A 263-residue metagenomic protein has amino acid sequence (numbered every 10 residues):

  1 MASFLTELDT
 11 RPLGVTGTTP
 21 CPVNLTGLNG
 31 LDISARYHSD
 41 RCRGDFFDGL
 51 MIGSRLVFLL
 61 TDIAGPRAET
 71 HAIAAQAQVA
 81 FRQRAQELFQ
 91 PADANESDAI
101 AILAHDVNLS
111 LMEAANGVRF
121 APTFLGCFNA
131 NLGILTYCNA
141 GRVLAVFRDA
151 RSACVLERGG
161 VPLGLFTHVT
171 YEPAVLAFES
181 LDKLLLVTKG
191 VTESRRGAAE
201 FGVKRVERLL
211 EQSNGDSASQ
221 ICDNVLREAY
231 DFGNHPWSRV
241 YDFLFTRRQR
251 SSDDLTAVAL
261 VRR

Functional and structural regions predicted by a protein language model:
A2-K183, W237-R263: … and, occasionally, acidic/histidine-rich disordered N-termini of signaling adaptors
P66, E193-S194: Short beta-strands and strand-coil junctions in structured, solvent-facing domains, enriched
R67, F89-A94, L209-G233: A short, conserved beta-to-alpha structural element at the edge of catalytic cores that scaffolds binding
T70-A74, Q78, A199, V203 (+2 more regions): Short, charged, low-complexity patches
F147-A150, R195-E200: Cytochrome P450 core scaffold surrounding the K-helix E-X-X-R motif and the conserved "meander" helix-loop region
K189: Conserved catalytic-loop aspartate of Hanks-type protein kinases
F201-E211: Divalent-cation-assisted or electrostatically stabilized phosphate/pyrophosphate-binding catalytic cores
